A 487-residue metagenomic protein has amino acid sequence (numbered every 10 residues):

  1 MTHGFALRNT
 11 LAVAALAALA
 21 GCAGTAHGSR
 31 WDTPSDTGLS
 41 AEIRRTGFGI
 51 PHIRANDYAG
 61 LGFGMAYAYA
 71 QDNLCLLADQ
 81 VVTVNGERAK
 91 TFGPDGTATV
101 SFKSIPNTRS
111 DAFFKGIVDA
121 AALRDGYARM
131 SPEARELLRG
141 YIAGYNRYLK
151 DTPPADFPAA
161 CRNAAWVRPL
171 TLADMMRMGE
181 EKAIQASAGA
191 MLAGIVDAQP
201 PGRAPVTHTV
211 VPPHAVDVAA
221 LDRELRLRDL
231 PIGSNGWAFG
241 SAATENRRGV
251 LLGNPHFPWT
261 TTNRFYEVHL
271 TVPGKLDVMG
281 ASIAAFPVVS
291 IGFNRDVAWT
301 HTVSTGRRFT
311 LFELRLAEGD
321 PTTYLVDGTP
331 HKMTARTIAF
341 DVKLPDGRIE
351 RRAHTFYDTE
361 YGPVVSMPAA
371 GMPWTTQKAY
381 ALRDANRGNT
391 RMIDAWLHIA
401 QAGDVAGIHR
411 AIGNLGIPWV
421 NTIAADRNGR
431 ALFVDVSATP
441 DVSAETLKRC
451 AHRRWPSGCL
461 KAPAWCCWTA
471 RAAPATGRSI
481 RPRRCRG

Functional and structural regions predicted by a protein language model:
T2-L11: Bacterial N-terminal signal peptides that target proteins for export
A26-T262, L270-K275, M279-V288, F293 (+1 more regions): Substrate-recognition/specificity elements adjacent to catalytic centers across diverse enzyme folds
D32, I43, M392-N414: Alpha/propeptide regions of enzymes that mature by internal proteolysis
P258-L270, A402-G416: Short active-site loop/helix that positions an aromatic residue
L276-V278, S282-E350, I399, W455-P456: Compact, glycine/acidic-enriched structural inserts
F309, I417-G487: Hydrophobic alpha-helical segments
